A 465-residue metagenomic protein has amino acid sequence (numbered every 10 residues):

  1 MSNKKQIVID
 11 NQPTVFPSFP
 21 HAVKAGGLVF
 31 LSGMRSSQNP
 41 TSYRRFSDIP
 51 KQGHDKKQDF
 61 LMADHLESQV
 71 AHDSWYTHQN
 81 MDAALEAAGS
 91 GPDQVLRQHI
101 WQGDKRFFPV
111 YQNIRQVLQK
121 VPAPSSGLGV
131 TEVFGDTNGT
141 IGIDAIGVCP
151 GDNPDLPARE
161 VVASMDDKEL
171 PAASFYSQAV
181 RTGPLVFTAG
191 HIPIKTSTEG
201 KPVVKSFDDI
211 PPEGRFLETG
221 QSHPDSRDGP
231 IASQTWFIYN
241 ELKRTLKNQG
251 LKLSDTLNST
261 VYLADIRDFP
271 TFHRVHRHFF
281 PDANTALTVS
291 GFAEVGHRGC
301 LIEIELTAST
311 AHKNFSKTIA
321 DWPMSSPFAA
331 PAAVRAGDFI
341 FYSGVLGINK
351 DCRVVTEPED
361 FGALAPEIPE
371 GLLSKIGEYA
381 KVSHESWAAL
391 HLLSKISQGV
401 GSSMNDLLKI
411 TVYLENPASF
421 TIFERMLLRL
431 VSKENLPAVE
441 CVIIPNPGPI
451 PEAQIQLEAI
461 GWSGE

Functional and structural regions predicted by a protein language model:
M1-Q79, A83-N240, R244-K409, L414-E465: N-terminal presequence-like segments and the immediate start of the first folded domain
